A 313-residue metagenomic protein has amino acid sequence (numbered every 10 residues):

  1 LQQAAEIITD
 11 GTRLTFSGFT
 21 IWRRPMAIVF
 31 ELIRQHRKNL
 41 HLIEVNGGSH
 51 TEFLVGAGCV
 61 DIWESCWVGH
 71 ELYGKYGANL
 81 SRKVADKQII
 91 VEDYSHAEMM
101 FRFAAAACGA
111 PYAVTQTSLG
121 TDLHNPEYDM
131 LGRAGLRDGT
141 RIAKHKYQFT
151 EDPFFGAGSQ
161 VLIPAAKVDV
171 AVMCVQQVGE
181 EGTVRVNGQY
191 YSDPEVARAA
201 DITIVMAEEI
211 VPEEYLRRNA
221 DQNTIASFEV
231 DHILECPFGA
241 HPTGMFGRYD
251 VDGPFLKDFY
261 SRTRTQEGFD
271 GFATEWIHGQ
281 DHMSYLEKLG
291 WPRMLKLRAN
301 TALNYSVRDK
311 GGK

Functional and structural regions predicted by a protein language model:
L1-K313: Conserved alpha/beta enzyme-core scaffold
